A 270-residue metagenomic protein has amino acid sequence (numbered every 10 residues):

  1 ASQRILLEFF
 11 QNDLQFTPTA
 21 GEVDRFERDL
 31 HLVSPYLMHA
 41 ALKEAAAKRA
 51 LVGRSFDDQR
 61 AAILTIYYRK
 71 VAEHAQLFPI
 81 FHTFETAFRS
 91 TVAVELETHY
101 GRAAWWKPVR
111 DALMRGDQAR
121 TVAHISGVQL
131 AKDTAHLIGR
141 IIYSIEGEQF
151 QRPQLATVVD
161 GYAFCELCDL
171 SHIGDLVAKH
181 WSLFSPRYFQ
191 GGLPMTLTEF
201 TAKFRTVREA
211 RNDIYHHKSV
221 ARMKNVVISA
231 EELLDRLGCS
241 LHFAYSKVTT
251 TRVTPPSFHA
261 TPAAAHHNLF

Functional and structural regions predicted by a protein language model:
A1-F270: Amphipathic alpha-helical interface elements
